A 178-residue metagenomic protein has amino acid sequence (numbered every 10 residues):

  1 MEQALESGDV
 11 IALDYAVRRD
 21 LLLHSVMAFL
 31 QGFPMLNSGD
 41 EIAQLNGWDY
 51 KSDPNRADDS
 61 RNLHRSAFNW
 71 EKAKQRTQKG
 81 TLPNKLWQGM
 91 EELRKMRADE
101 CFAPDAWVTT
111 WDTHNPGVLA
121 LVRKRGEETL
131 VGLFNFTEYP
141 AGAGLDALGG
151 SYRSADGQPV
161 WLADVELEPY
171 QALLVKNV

Functional and structural regions predicted by a protein language model:
M1-L130, Y139-P140: Loop/helix patches that line or flank the sugar-binding groove of alpha-linked glycan CAZymes
D49-Y50, G144, N177: Hydrophobic alpha-helical membrane-insertion segments
S52, L82, P159-L167: Short, polar loop/linker segments at the starts of domains and inter-domain junctions
G132-F134: Short edge beta-strand/loop segments characteristic of extracellular beta-sandwich folds
F136-G149: Surface-exposed beta-strand/loop patches in extracellular or lumenal glycoproteins
D146-Q158: Solvent-exposed beta-hairpin/edge-strand motifs
A163-V178: C-terminal beta-strand-rich structural cap/linker in extracellular carbohydrate-active enzymes
